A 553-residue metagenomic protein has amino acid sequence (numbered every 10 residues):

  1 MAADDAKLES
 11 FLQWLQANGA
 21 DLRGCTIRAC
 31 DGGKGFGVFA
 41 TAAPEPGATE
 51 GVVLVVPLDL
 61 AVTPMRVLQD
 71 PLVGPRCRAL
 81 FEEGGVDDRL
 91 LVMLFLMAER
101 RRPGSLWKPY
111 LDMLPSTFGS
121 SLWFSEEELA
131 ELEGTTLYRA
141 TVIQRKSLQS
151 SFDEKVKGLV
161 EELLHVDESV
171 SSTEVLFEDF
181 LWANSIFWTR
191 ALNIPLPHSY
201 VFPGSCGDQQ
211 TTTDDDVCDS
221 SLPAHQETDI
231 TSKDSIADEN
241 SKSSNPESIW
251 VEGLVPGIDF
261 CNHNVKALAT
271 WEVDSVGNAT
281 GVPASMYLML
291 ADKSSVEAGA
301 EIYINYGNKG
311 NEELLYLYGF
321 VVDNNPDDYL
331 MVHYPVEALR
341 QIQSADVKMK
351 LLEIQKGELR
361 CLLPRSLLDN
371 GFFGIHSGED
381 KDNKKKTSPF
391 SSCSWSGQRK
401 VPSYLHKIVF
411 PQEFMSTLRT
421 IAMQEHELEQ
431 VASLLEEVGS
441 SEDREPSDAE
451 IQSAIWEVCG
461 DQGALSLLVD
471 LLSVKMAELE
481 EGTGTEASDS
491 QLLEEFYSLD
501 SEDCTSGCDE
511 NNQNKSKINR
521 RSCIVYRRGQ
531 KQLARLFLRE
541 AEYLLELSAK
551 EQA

Functional and structural regions predicted by a protein language model:
M1-Y287, K293-I302, S506-A553: Accessory low-complexity/Zn-finger-associated flanking regions of SET/PR-domain chromatin methyltransferases
A2-E45, L58-V73, C77-L80, G84-L90 (+6 more regions): Charged low-complexity "KEKE/polyampholyte" interaction tracts
S241-S244, N262-E358: Structured beta-rich ligand-binding regulatory domains in large eukaryotic signaling proteins
